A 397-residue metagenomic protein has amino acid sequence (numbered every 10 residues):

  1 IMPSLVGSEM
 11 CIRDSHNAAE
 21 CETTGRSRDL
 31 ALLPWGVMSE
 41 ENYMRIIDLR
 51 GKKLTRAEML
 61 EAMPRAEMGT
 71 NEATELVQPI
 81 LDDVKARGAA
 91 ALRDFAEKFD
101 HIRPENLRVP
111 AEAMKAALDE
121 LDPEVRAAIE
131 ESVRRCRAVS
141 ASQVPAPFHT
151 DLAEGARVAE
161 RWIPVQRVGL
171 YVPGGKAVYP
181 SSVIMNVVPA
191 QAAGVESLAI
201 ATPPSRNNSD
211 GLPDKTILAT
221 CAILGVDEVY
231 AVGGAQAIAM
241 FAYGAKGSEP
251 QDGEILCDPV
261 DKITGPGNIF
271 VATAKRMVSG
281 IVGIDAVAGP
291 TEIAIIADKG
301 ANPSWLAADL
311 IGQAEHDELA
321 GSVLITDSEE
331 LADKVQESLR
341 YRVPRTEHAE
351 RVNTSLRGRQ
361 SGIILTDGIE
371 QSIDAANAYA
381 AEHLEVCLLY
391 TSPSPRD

Functional and structural regions predicted by a protein language model:
I1-D14, Y390-D397: Single conserved hydrophobic/aromatic residue that forms the stacking wall/gate of nucleotide- or nucleobase-binding
E22, L30-L32: Short, low-complexity intrinsically disordered segments enriched in A/P/G/S/L with frequent Arg, especially at protein
S39-Q166: N-terminal Rossmann-like NAD(P)+-binding subdomain of aldehyde/semialdehyde dehydrogenases
L107-D122, V287-I293, H316-A332, E337-L365: Flexible, acidic loop-helix segments that line cofactor/substrate-binding pockets
T150-A219: Conserved small-residue-rich beta-alpha loop and adjacent elements that most often cradle the phosphate/pyrophosphate
V226-G321: Conserved NAD(P)+-binding/catalytic subdomain of aldehyde/semialdehyde dehydrogenases
R357-S392, R396: Conserved C-terminal structural/oligomerization subdomain of aldehyde/semialdehyde dehydrogenase
